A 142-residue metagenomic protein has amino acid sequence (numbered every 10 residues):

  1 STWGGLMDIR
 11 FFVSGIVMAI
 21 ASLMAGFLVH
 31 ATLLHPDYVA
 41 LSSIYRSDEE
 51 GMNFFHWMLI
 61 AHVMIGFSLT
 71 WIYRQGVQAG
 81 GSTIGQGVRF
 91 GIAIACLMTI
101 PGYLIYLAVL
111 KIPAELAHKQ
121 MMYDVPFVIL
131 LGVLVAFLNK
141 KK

Functional and structural regions predicted by a protein language model:
T2-K142: Juxtamembrane/disordered regions of integral membrane proteins
